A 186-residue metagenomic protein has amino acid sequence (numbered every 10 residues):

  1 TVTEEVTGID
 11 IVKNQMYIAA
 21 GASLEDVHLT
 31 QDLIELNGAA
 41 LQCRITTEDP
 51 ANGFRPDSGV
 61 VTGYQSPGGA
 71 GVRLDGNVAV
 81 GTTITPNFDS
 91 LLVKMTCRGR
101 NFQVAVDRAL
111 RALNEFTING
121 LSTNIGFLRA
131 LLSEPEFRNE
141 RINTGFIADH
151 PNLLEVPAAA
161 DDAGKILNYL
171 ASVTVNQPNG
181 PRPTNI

Functional and structural regions predicted by a protein language model:
V2-I186: Catalytic cores of soluble metabolic enzymes centered on carboxylation/carboxyl-transfer
